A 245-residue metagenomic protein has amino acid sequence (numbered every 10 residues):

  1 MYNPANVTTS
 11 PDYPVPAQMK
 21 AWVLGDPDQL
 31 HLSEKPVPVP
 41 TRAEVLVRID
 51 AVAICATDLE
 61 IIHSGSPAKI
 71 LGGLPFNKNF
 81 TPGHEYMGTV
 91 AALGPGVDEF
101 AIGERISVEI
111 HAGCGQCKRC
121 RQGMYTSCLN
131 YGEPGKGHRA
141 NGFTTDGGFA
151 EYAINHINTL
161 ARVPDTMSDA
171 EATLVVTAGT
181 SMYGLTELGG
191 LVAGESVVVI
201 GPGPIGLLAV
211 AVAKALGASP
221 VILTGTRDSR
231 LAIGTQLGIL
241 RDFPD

Functional and structural regions predicted by a protein language model:
M1-K20: Basic/polar N-terminal segments that are highly enriched at the extreme N-terminus, encompassing both cleavable
K20, E44-L46, S196, P220: Residues that mark the start of a beta-strand
W22-Q29: Extracellular beta-rich ligand/substrate-recognition surface
P36-V37, N77-G83, A140-T145, E151: Short Gly/Pro-enriched turn/cap motifs at secondary-structure boundaries
P38-V52, P67-R121, P164-T166: Glycine-rich beta-strand-centered segment in the early N-terminal region that forms part of a ligand/cofactor-binding
C55, G72, E109-T159: Cysteine-cluster motifs in flexible loop/terminal segments that predominantly coordinate metals
E60-P67: Short Gly/aromatic-enriched secondary-structure transition segments
N158, P164-P244: Mid-domain Rossmann-like dinucleotide-binding core that forms the NAD(H)/NADP(H) cofactor-binding site
